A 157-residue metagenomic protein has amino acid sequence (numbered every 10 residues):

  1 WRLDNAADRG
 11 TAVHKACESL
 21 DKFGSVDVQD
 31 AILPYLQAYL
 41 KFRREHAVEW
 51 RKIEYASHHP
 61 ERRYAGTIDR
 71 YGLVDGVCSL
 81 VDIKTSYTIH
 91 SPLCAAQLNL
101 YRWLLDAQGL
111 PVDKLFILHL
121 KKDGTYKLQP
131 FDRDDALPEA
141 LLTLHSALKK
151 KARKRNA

Functional and structural regions predicted by a protein language model:
W1-A65: Metal-dependent nuclease catalytic cores that hydrolyze phosphodiester bonds in DNA/RNA, characterized by
R2, D27, K84-H90: Short histidine-centered catalytic/ligand-binding loop motif
H14, G66-Y87, Y101: Conserved catalytic cores of phosphodiester-cleaving nucleases, focusing on short active-site segments
V28-Q29, R51, R70, V74-D75 (+3 more regions): DEDD superfamily 3′-5′ metal-dependent exonuclease/proofreading module
A56-H58, Y71-L73, L118-L120: A generic structural motif
R63, I89-A96: Active-site-adjacent loop/helix micro-motif of nuclease/hydrolase catalytic cores
A95-L104: Short, charged, amphipathic alpha-helix that recurs within catalytic cores of restriction-modification and other
W103-A157: Metal-dependent nuclease catalytic regions and adjoining charged, substrate-binding loops involved in nucleic-acid end
